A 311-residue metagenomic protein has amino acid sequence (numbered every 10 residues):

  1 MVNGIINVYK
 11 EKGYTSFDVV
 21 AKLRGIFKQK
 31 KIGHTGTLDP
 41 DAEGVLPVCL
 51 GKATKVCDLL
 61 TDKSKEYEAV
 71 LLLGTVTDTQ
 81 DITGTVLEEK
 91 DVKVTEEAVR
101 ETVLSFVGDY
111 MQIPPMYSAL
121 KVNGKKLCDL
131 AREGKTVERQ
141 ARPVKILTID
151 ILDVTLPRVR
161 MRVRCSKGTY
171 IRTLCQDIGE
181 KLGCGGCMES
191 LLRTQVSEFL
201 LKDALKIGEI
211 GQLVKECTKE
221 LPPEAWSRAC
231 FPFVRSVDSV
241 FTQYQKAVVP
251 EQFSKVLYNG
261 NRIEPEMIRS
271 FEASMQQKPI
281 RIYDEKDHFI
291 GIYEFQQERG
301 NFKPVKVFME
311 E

Functional and structural regions predicted by a protein language model:
M1-K12, F17-L38, A42-V45, K181 (+1 more regions): Accessory RNA 3′-end/elbow-binding domains used by RNA modification enzymes
M1-S166, T173-L205: Catalytic cores of RNA-modifying enzymes
